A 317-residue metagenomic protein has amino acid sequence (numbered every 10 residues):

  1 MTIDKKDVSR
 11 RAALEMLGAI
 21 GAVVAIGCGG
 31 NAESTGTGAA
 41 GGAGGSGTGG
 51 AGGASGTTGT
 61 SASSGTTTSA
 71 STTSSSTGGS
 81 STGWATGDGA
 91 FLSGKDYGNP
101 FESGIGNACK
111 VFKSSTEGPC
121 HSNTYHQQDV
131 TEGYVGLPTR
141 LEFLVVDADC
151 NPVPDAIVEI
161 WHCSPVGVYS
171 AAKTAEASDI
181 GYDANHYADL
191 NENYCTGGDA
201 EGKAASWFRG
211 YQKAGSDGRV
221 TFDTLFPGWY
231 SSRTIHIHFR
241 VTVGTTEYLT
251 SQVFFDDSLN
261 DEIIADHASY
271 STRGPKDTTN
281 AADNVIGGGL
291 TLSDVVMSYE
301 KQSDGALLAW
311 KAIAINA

Functional and structural regions predicted by a protein language model:
M1-A12, M16-I26, A32-G38: N-terminal secretory signal peptides
M1-D4, E15, D129-V130, V145 (+2 more regions): A general structural-boundary detector
K5-R10, S34, G59, T68 (+7 more regions): Low-complexity, compositionally biased segments
I26, G41, G49-G52, E117 (+2 more regions): Short glycine-rich loop/turn motifs that provide flexible caps or phosphate-binding loops at active sites
N31-T82: Ser/Thr-rich, Pro/Gly/Ala-heavy low-complexity intrinsically disordered linkers and tails of secreted extracellular
G83-T291, A314-A317: Beta-strand-dominated extracellular/periplasmic modules and repeats in secreted or surface-exposed proteins
G288, L292-A317: C-terminal, well-folded lobe of enzymatic/effector domains
